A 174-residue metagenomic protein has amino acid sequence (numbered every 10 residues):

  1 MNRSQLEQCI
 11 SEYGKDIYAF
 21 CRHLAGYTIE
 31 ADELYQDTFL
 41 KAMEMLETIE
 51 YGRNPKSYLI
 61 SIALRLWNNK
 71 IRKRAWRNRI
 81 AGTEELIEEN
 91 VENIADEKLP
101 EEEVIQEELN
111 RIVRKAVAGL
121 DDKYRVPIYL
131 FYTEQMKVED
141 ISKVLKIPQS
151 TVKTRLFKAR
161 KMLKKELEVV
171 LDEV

Functional and structural regions predicted by a protein language model:
M1-A19, H23, D32: A short, charge-rich alpha-helical start-of-domain segment used by transcription regulators
K15, E47-S61, W76: Short, aromatic/basic-enriched loop-to-helix "N-cap" motif that marks the start of an alpha-helix at regulatory
I17, C21, L46, L59 (+1 more regions): Hydrophobic-face residues of short alpha-helical interaction/recognition segments
Y18, T28-M45: Conserved RNAP core-binding helix
E50, L64-G82, K158: Arg/Lys-rich amphipathic alpha helix in sigma70-family domain 2
R77-Q106, K137: Internal acidic/polar
P127-F131: A short pre-motif secondary-structure segment
E139, K143-V169: DNA-recognition helix of helix-turn-helix
